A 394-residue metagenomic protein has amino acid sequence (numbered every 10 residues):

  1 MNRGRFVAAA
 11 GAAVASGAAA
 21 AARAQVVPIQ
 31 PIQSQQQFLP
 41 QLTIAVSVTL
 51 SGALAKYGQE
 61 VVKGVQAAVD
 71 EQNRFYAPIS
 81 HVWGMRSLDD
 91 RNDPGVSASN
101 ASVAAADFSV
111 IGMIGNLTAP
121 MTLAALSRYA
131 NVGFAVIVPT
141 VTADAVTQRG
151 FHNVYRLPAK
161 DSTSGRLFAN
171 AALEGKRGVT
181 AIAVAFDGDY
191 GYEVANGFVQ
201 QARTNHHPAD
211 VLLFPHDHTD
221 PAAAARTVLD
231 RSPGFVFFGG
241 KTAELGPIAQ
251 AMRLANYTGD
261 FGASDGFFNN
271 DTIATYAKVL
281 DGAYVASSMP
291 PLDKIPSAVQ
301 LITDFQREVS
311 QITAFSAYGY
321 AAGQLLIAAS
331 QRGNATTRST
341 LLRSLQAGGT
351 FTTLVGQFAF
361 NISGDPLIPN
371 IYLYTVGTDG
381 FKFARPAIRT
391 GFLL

Functional and structural regions predicted by a protein language model:
M1-G17: N-terminal secretory signal peptides and thylakoid transit peptides that target proteins across membranes
A20-A24: Boundary at the C-terminal end of the N-terminal hydrophobic targeting segment
V26-I32, Q41, K56-K63, F75-F151 (+2 more regions): Beta-alpha junction/loop-to-helix N-cap segments that form part of ligand/metal-binding clefts
I29-Q66, L88-P94, L117, F186-G191 (+2 more regions): Extracytoplasmic "Venus flytrap"
S99, D144-A145, H152-N256, M289-Q300: Extracellular/periplasmic Venus flytrap/periplasmic-binding protein
F108-L117, I137-P139, I182-A185, S232-T242 (+3 more regions): Periplasmic-binding protein-like
A249-Y320, A384-L393: Extracellular/periplasmic periplasmic-binding protein-like sensory domains
R307-S316, I327-K382: Segments of small-molecule ligand-sensing domains
